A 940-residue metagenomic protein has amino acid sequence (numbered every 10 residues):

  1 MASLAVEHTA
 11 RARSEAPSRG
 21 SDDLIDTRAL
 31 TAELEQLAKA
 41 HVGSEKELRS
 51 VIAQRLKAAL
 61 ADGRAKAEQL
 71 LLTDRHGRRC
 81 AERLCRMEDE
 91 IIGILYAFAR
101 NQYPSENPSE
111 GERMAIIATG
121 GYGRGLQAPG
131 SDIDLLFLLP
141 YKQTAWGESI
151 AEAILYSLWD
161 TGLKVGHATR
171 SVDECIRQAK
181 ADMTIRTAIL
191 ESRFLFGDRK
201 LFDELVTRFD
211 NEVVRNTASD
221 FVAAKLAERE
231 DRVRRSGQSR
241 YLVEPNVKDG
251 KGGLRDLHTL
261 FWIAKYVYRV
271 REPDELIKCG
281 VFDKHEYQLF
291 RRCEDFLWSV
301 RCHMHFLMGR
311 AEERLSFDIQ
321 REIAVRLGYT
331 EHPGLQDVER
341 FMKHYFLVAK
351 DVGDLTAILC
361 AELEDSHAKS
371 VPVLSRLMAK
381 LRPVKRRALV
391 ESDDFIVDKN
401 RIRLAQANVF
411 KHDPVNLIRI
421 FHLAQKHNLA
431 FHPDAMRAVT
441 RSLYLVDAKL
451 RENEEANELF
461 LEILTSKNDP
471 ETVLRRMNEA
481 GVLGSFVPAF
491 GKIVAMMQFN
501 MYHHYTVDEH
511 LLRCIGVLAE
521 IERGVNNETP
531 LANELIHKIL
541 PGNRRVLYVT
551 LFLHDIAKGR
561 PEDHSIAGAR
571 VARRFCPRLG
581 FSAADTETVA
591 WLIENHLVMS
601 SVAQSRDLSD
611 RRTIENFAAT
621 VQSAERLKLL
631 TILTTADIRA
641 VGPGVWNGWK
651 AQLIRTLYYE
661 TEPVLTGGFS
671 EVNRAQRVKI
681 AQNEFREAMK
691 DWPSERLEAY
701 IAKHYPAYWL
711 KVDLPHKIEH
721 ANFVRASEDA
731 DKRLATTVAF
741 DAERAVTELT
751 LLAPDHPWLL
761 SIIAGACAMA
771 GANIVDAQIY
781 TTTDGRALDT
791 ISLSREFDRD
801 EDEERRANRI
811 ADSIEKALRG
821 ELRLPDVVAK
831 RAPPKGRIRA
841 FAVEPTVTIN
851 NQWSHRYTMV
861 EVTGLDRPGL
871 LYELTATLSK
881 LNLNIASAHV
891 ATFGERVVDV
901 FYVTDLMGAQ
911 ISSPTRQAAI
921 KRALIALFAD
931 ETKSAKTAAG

Functional and structural regions predicted by a protein language model:
M1-A118, G125-Q127, S131-H503, R573: Non-catalytic interface/linker regions that flank or bridge core catalytic/transmembrane domains
R86-Y103, P108, R513-G524, C767 (+1 more regions): A short, contiguous, amphipathic alpha-helix enriched in charged residues
R100-R113, A168, H432-A435, R476 (+5 more regions): Acidic/histidine metal-binding catalytic segments
R124-I150, K278, F290-W298, L307 (+2 more regions): Divalent metal-dependent catalytic cores for phosphoryl transfer on phosphate-bearing substrates
L163-H167, I176-A179, Y444-L464, V525 (+6 more regions): Conserved catalytic alpha/beta cores of large enzymes that bind or transform nucleotide phosphates and polynucleotides
F296-L297, L335-R401, T472, A480 (+2 more regions): Regulatory modules associated with amino-acid/nitrogen control
A448-T550, G559-S565, R570-R574, E587 (+4 more regions): Long, K/E/R/D-enriched contiguous segments that form extended
